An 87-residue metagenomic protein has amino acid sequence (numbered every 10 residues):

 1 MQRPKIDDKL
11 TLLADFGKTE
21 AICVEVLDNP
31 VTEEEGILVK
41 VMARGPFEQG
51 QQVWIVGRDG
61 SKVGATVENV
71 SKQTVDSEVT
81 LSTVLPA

Functional and structural regions predicted by a protein language model:
M1, P86-A87: Short intrinsically disordered terminal tails
P4, P46-Q49: Short, well-ordered loop/turn sites that connect or cap secondary structure elements
D7-A14, Q51-R58: Short conserved beta-strand and strand-loop elements enriched in small hydrophobics with frequent Asp/Gly
D7-K9, E33-E34, G50, A87: Glycine-centered loop/turn motifs
D8-D28: N-terminal acidic leader/helix
D15, V26-N29, R44, V70-K72: Residue-level recognition of beta-strand microenvironments
E20-V26, V63-V70: Short beta-strand-centered aromatic/proline hotspots
V31-V41, Q73-V84: Short, solvent-exposed secondary-structure boundary/capping segments
